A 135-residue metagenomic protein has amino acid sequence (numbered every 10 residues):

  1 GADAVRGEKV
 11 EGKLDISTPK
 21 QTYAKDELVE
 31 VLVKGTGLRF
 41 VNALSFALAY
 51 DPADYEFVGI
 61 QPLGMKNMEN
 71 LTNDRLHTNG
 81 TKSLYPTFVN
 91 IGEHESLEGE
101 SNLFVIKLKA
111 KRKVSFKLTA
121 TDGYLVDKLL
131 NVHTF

Functional and structural regions predicted by a protein language model:
G1-F135: Acidic, low-complexity intrinsically disordered segments
